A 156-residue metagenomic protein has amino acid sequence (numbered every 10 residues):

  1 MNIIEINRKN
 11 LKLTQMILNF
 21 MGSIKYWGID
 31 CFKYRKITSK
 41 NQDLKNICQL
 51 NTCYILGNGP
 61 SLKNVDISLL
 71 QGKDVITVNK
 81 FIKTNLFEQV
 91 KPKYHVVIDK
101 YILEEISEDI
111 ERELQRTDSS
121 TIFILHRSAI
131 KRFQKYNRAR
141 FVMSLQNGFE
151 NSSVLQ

Functional and structural regions predicted by a protein language model:
M1-Q42: Membrane-proximal basic amphipathic "stem/tether" segments
W27, Q71-G72: Gly/serine-rich nucleotide phosphate-binding loop at the start of the catalytic core of nucleotide/ADP-ribose-handling
I29-R35, T52-G57, D99-L103: Short, flexible loop segments at the rims of nucleotide/cofactor-binding pockets, characterized by
T38-I47, G59-P60: Active-site and ligand/interface coordination hotspots across diverse enzymes and nucleic-acid-associated assemblies
I47-L50, Q71: Short helix-loop-beta connector
T52-G59, D74-V78: Short, hydrophobic/glycine-enriched beta-strand segments
K63-S68: Short, T/G/N/S-enriched strand-turn elements that build extracellular solenoid repeat scaffolds
K73-D74, K80-Q156: Acidic/Gly/His-enriched mid-domain segments of enzyme catalytic cores or analogous surface patches that mediate
